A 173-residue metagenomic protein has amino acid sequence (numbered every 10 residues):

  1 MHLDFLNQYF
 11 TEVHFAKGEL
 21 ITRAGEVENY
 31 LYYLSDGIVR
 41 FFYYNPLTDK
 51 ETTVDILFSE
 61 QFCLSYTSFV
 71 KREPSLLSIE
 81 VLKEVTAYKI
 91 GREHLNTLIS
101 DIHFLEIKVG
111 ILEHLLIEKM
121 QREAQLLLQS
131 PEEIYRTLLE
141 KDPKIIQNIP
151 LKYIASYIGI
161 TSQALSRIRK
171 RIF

Functional and structural regions predicted by a protein language model:
M1-K17: Short proline/glycine- and basic residue-enriched helix-capping loop/turn segments at helix->loop/beta transitions
T11, I38-Y43, F62, T86-A87: Short beta-strand segments in beta-sandwich/barrel cores
G18, N29, Y33-F41, S59-E60: Glycine- and acidic-residue-biased ligand/ion/polar-headgroup-sensing regions
I21-E26: Short phosphate-coordinating micro-motif centered on Lys-Gly-acidic
F42-I56: Interfacial loop at the N-terminal end of multi-pass membrane proteins
T53-I111: Cyclic-nucleotide recognition modules
L115-A124: Short, Lys/Arg-enriched N-terminal segment that forms or immediately precedes the first helix of a structured domain
Q129-F173: Phosphate-/nucleic-acid-contacting segments
